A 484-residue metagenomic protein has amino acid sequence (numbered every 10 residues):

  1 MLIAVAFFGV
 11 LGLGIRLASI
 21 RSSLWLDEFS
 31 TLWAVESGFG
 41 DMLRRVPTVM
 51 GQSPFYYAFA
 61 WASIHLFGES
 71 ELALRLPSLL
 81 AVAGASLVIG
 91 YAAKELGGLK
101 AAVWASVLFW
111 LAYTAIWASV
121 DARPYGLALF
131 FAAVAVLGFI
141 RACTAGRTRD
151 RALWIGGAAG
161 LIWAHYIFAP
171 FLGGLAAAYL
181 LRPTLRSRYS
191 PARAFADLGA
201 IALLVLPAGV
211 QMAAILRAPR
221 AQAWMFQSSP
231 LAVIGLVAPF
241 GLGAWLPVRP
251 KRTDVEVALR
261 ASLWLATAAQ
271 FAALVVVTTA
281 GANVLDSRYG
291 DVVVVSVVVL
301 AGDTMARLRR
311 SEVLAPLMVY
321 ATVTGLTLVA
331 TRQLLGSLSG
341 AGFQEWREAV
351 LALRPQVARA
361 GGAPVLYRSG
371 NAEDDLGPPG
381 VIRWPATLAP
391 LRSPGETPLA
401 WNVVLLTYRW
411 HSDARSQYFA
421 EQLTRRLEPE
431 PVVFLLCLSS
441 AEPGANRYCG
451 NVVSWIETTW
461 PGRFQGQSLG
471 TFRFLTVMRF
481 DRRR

Functional and structural regions predicted by a protein language model:
V5-A6, V10, L76-L96: Transmembrane-helix motifs of polytopic, lipid-linked glycan transferases
V5-G9, R252-L263, V299, M305-R332: Signature aromatic-anchored transmembrane alpha helix within multi-pass, membrane-resident enzymes that catalyze glycan
L13-G14, A105-S106, A118, D150-Y166 (+2 more regions): Membrane-interface alpha helices of multi-pass inner-membrane proteins
I20-A34, T48-A60, E69-L72, L338-A349: Extracytoplasmic catalytic/substrate-binding loops of multi-pass membrane glycan-assembly enzymes
K94, K100, A135-L153, M305: Membrane-interface transmembrane helices that cradle and orient dolichyl/undecaprenyl
K94-L96, K100, R147, P183-G199 (+2 more regions): Membrane-interface helix-loop-helix junctions at transmembrane boundaries of multi-pass membrane enzymes, predominantly
A118-S119, G126, P170, P230-A232 (+3 more regions): Hydrophobic/aromatic-rich transmembrane helices and adjacent perimembrane loops
L317-L475: Catalytic lumenal/periplasmic loop and adjoining terminal transmembrane helix of membrane glycan-assembly enzymes
